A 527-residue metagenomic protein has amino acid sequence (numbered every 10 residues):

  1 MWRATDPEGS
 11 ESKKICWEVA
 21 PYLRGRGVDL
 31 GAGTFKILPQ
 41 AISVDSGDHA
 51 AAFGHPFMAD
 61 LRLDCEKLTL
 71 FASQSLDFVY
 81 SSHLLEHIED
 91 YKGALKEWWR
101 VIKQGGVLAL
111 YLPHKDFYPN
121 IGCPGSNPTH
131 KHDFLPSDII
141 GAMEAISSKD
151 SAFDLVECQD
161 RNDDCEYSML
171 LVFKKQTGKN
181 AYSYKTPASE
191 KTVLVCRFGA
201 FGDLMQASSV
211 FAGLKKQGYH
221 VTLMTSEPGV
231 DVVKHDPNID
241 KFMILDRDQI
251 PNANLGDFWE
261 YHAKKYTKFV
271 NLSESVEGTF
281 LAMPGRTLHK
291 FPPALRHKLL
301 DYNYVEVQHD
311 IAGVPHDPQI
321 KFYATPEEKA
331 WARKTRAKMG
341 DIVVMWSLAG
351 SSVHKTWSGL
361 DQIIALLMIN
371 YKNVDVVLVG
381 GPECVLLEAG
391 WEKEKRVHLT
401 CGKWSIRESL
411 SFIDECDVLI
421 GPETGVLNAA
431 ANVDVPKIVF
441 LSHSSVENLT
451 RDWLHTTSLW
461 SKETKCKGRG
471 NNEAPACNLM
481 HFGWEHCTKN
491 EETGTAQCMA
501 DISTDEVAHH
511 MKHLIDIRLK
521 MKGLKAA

Functional and structural regions predicted by a protein language model:
M1-P21: Class I SAM-dependent methyltransferase Rossmann-like catalytic core, especially the SAM/SAH-binding loop
I15-Y118, L171-F173, L204-A207, F211-A212: Conserved SAM-binding loop
P21-Y22, E89-K103, V107-Y182: S-adenosyl-L-methionine-dependent methyltransferase catalytic module, highlighting the catalytic core
L23, K36-I37, G54-M58, D64 (+5 more regions): Short, solvent-exposed coil/turn segments
A50-F53, Y118-P124, G468, E491: A short acidic, helix-capping loop that chelates divalent metal ions and anchors anionic groups
R62, D133, D501: Short aromatic/basic micro-patch
Y182-A527: Catalytic machinery of carbohydrate-active enzymes, primarily nucleotide-sugar-dependent glycosyltransferases
